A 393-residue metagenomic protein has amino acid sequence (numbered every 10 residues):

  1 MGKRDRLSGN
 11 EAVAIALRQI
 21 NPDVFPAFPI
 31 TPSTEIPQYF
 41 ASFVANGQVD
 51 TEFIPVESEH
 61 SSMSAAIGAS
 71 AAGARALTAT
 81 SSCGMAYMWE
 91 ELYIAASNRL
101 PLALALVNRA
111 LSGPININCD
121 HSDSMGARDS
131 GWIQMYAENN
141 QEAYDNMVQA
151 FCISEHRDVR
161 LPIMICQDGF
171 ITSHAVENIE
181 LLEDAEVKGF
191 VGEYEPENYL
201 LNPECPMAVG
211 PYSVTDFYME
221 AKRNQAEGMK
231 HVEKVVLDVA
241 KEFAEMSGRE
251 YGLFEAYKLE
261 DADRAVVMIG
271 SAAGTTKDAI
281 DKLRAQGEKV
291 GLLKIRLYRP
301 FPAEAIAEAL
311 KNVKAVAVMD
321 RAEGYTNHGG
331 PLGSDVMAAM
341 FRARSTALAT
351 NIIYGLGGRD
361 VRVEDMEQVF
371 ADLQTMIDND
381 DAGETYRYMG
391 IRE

Functional and structural regions predicted by a protein language model:
M1-G126, G131-W132, V148, G390-R392: Thiamine diphosphate
S8-V13, K241-R264, K277: Glycine-/acidic-rich phosphate or pyrophosphate-binding loops and their flanking alpha/beta elements
I36-Y39, A65-I67, M88-L92, G113-C119 (+6 more regions): Short acidic, glycine/serine/threonine-rich loops at helix termini
A41-N46, D278-L292, F341-R342: Short helix-loop-beta junction
N118-P162, C166-G169, S345-R359: Conserved thiamine diphosphate
P162-E255: Conformationally flexible catalytic loops at phosphate/diphosphate-handling active centers
E260-E288, F301-E308: Redox- and metal-dependent alpha/beta enzyme cores, enriched for Fe-S-associated oxidoreductases and cofactor-handling
D320-E393: Peripheral docking tails and interdomain loops at the edges of cofactor- or intermediate-handling domains
